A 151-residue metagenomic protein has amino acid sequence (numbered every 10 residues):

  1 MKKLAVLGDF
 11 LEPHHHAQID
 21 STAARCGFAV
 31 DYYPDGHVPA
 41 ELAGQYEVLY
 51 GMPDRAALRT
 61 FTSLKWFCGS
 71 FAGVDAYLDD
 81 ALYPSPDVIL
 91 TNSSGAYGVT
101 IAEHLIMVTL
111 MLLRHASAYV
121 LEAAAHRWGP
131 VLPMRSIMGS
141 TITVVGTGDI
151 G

Functional and structural regions predicted by a protein language model:
M1, D87, M138-T141: Phosphate-coordination loops involved in phosphoryl transfer and adenosine-cofactor binding
M1-V48: N-terminal glycine-/charge-rich "phosphate-binding" loop or analogous flexible N-terminal tail
L4-V6, C68, T91, T143: Short, well-ordered beta-strand segments
L7-G8, G51, F71, G146: Short beta-strand/turn micro-motifs composed of small residues that flank or help shape donor/cofactor-binding pockets
P13, V99, E103, G148: Electropositive phosphate-/nucleotide-binding environments in soluble metabolic enzymes
H16-A17, P34-V38, G51-A56, Y77-D79 (+1 more regions): A generic local structural motif
Q45-A123, M134-R135: Phosphate/diphosphate ligand-binding glycine-rich loop within oxidoreductases
Y119-G151: Glycine-rich NAD(P)-binding loop of Rossmann-like domains
